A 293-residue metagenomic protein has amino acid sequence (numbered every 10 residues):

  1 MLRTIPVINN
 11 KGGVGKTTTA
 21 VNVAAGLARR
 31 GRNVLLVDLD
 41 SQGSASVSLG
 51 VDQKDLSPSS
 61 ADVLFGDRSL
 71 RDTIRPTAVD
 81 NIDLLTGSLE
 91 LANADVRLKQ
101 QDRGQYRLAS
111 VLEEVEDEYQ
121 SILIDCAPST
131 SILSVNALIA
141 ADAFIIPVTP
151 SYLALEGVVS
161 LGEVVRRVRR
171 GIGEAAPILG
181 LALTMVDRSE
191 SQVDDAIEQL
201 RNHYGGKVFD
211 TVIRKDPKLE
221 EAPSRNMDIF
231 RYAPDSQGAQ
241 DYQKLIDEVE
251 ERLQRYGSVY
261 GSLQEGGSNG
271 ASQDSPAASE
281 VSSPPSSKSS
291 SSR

Functional and structural regions predicted by a protein language model:
M1-R293: P-loop NTP-binding core
